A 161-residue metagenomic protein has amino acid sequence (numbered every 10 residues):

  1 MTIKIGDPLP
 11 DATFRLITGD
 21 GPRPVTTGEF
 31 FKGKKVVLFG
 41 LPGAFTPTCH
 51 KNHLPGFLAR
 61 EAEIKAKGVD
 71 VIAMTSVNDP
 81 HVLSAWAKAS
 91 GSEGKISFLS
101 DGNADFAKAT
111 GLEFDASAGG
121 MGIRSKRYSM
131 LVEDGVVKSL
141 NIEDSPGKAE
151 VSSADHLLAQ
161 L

Functional and structural regions predicted by a protein language model:
M1-L161: Chalcogenol-based redox active-site neighborhoods
